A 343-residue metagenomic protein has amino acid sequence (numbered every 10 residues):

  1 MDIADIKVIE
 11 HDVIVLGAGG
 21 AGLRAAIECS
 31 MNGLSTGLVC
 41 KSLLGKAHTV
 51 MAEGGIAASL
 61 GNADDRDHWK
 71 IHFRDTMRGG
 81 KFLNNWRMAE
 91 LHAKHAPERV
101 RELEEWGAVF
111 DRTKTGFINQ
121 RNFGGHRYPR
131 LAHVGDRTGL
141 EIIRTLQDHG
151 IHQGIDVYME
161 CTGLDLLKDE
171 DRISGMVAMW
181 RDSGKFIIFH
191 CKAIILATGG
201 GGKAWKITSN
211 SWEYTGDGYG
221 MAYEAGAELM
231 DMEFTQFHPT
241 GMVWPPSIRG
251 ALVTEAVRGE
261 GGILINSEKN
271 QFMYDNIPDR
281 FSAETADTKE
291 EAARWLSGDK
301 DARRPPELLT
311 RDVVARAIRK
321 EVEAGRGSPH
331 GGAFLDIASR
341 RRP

Functional and structural regions predicted by a protein language model:
M1-V13, M31, V134: Extreme N-terminal leader/targeting segments of oxidoreductases
V13-L38: N-terminal Rossmann-like FAD-binding beta1-loop-alpha1 element of flavoenzymes
G19-G20, L43, R137, G201-G202: Residue-level detector of alpha-helix initiation sites
S30-I56: Glycine-rich FAD pyrophosphate-binding loop
L44, M221, A227-P343: An anion/pyrophosphate-binding glycine-rich loop and adjacent beta-alpha core in soluble alpha-beta enzymes
A58-H92: Glycine-rich active-site loop/strand segments that organize a redox cofactor
F82-W86, F117-R144, G202-K206, P329-S339: Helix-loop-beta segment of a Rossmann-like dinucleotide-binding subdomain
R99-K185, H190, A197, G241-P245 (+1 more regions): Conserved redox-cofactor binding core of oxidoreductases
